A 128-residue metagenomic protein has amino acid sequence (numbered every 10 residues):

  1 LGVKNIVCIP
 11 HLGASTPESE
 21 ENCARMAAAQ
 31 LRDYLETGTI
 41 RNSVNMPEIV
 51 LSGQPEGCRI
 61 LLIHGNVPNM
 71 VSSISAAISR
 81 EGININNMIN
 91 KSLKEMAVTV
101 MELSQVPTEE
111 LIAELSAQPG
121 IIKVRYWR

Functional and structural regions predicted by a protein language model:
L1-Q54, G65, V98, R128: Rossmann-like dinucleotide-binding domain for NAD(H)/NADP(H)
R41-R128: A conserved regulatory-domain signal marking ACT and ACT-like small-molecule sensing domains and adjacent regulatory
